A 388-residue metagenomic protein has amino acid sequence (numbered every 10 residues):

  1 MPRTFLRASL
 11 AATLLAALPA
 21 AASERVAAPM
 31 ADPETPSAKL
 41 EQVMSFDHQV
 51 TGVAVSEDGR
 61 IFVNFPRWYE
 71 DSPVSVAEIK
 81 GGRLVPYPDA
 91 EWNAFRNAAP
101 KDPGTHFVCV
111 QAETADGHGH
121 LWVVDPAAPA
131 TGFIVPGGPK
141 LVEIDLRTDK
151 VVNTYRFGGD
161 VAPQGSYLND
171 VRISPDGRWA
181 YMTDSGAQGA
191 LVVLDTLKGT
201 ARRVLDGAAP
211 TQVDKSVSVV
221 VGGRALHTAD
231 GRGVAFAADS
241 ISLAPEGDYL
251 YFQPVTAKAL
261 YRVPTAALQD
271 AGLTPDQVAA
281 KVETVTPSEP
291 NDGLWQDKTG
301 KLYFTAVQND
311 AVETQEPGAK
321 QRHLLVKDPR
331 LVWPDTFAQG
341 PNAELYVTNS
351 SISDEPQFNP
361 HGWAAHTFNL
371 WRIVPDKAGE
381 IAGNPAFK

Functional and structural regions predicted by a protein language model:
K39-E41, L84-T105, K150-P163, R202-G231 (+2 more regions): Surface-exposed loop and turn segments in beta-propeller and other repeat-based domains that flank or scaffold
E41-V74: Beta-strand-rich domains and repeat architectures in extracellular enzymes and scaffolds, especially beta-propellers
F46-D58, A99-H120, V124, V161-A180 (+3 more regions): Beta-rich, blade/repeat-based domains predominating in secreted/periplasmic proteins but also intracellular
I61-Y69, H106, A115, V123-P126 (+6 more regions): Conserved beta-strand positions in repeat-built beta-propeller and related beta-rich domains
F62-F95, G132-F133, L146-R147: Beta-propeller domains
F107, P129-R178: Asp-box/WD-like beta-propeller blade repeats and closely related beta-sheet repeat scaffolds
T196-A201, V263-T274, P375-A378: Short loop/turn segments immediately following beta-strands, especially the blade-tip and inter-blade linker loops
A244-T265, A279-R322, D328, P334: Loop/turn-rich, solvent-exposed surfaces of beta-rich toroidal or solenoidal domains
